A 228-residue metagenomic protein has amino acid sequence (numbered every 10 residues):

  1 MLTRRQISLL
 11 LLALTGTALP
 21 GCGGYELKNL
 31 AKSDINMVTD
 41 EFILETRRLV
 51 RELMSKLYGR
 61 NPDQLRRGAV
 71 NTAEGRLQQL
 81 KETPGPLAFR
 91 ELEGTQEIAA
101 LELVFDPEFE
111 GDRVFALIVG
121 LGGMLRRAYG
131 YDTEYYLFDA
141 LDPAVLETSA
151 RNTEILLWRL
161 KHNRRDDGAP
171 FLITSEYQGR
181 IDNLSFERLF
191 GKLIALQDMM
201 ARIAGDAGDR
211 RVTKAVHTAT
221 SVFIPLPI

Functional and structural regions predicted by a protein language model:
R4-L9: N-terminal export leaders
T15-G16, G205: Short, flexible coil/linker elements and helix-boundary hinge sites characteristic of intrinsically disordered
G23-A116: N-terminal Sec/ER secretory leader and immediately downstream segment of secreted/extracellular precursors
I98-I228: Mature extracytoplasmic/lumenal regions of exported proteins
